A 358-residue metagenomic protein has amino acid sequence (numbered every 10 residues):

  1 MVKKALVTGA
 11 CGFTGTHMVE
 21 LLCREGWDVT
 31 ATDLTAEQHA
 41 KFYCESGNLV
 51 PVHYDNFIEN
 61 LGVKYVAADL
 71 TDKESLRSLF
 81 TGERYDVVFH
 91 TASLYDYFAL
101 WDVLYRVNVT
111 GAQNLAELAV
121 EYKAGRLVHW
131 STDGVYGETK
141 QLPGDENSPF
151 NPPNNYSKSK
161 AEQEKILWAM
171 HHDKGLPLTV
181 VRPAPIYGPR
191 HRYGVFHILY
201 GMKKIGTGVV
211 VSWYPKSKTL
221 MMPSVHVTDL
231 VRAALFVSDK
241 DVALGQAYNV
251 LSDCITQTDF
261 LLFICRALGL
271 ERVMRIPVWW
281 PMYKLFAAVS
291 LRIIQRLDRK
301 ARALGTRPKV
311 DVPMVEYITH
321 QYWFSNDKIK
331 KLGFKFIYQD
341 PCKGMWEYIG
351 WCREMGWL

Functional and structural regions predicted by a protein language model:
M1-V87: N-terminal Rossmann/SDR dinucleotide-binding element
A67-V107, L118, V135-E138: NAD(P)H-binding glycine-rich loop region in Rossmannoid oxidoreductase-like domains and their noncatalytic homologs
T71, V103-N114, K158-S159, V225: Glycine-rich NAD(P)-binding loop of the Rossmann-fold in SDR/ketoreductase-type enzymes
N114-K158: Conserved Rossmann-fold NAD(P)-dependent oxidoreductase catalytic core, especially the SDR/UDP-sugar
P153-T179: Active-site Tyr-X1-5-Lys
M170-M222, V227-D229, F236, I264-C265: NAD(P)-dependent short-chain dehydrogenase/reductase
F236-V310, S325, K331, I349 (+1 more regions): Mid/C-terminal beta-alpha module of Rossmann-like enzyme folds, strongest in SDR-family dehydrogenases/epimerases
T319-L358: Amphipathic terminal alpha-helices
